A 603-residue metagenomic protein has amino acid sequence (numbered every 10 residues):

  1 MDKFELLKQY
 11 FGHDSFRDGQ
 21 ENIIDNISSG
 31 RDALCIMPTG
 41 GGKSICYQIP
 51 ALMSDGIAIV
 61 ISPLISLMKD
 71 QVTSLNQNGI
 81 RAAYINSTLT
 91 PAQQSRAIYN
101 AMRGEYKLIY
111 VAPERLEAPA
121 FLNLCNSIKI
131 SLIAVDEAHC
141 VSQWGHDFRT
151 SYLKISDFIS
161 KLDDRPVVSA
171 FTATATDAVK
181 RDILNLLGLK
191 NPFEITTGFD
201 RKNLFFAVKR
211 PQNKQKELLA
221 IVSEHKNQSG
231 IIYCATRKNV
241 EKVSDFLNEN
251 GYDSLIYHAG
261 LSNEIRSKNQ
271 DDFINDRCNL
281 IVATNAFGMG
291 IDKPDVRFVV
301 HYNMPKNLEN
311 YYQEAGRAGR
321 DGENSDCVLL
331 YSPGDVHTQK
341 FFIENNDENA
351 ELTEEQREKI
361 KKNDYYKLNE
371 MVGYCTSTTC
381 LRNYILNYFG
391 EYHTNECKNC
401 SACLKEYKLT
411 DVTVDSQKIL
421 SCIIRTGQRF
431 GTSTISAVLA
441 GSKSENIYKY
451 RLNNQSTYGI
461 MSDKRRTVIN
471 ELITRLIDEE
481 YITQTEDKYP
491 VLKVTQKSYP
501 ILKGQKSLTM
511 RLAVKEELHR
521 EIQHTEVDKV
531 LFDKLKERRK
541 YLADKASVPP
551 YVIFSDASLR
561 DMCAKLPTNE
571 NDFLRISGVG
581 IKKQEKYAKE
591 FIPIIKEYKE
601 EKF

Functional and structural regions predicted by a protein language model:
M1-K3, H337-T338, N349-T353, N363-Y365 (+2 more regions): Accessory DNA-binding and partner-docking regions appended to nucleic-acid-acting proteins, especially the terminal
M1-Y10, D14, D18, N22-S44 (+5 more regions): Helicase motor core with emphasis on the C-terminal RecA-like subdomain
I27, V222, F273, C375 (+2 more regions): Short helix-to-turn junction characteristic of helix-turn-helix DNA-binding domains, especially the helix
K359-F389: Short, charged low-complexity linear segments at domain edges
